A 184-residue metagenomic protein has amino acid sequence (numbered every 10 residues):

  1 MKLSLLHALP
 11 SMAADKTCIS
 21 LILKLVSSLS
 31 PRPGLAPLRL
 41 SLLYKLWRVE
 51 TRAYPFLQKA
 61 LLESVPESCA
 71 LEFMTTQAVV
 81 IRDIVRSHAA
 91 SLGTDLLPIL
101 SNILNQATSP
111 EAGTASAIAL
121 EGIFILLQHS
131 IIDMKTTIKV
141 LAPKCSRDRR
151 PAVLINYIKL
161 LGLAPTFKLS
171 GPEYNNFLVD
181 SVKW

Functional and structural regions predicted by a protein language model:
M1-E121, L127-W184: Extended alpha-solenoid scaffolds built from HEAT/ARM-like alpha-helical repeats and adjacent low-complexity/polar
